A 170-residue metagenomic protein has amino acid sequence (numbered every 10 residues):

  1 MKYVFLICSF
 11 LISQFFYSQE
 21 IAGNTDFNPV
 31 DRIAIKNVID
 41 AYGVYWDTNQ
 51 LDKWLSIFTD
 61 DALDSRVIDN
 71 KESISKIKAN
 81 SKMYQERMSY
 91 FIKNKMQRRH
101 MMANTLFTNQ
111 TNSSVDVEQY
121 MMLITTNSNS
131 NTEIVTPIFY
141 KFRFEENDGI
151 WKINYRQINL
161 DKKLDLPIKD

Functional and structural regions predicted by a protein language model:
M1-I21: Bacterial Sec-dependent N-terminal signal peptides
K2, R32, K36, R87 (+2 more regions): Basic side chains
S18-T48, D52-I57: Short, low-complexity N-terminal intrinsically disordered segments enriched in polar/charged residues
Q19-D26, I92-D170: A beta-strand edge to alpha-helix "cap/lid" segment located at domain peripheries
L51-Y120: A solvent-exposed, acidic/Ser-Thr-rich amphipathic alpha-helical stretch
